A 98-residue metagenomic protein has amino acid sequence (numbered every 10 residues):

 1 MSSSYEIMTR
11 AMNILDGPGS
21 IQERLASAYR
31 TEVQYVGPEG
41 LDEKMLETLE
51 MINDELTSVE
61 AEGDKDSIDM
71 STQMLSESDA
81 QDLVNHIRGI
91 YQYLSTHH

Functional and structural regions predicted by a protein language model:
M1-R10, P38-G40, K44, T96-H98: Terminal, compositionally biased segments
M1-R30, V84-Y91: Short terminal alpha-helical segments
S3, I7, R24, K44 (+3 more regions): Exposed alpha-helical structural elements
S4, V59-S71: Short cationic/low-complexity microdomains
N13, G17, G37, S71 (+1 more regions): Conserved aromatic-histidine-acidic binding/catalytic patches
L15, L56-V59, I90-H97: Short, leucine/isoleucine-rich alpha-helical interaction segments at C-terminal helix-coil junctions
G19-E62: Amphipathic alpha-helical interaction modules
S67-H98: Amphipathic alpha-helical binding modules
